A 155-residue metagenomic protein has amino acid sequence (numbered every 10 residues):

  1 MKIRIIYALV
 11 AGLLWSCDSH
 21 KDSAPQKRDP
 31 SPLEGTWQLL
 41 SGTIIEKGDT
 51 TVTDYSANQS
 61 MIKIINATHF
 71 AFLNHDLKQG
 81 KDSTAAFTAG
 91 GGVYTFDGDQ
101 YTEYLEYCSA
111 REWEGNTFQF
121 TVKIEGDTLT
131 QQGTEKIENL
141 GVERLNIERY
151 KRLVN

Functional and structural regions predicted by a protein language model:
I5-L13: Sec-dependent N-terminal signal peptides
W15-A89, T102-N155: Lipid interaction determinants
G92-T95: Beta-propeller blade signature
